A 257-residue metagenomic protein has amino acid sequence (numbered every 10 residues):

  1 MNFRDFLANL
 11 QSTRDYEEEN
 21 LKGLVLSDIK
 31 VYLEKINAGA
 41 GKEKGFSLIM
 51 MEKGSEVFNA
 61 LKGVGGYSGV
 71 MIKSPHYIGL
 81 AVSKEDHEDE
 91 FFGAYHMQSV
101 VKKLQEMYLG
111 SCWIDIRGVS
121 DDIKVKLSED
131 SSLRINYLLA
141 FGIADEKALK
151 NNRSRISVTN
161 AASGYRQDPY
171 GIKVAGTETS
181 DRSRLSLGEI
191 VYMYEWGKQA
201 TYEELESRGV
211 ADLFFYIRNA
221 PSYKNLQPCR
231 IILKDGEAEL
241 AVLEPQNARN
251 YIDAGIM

Functional and structural regions predicted by a protein language model:
M1-M257: Acidic, surface-exposed loops and disordered segments
